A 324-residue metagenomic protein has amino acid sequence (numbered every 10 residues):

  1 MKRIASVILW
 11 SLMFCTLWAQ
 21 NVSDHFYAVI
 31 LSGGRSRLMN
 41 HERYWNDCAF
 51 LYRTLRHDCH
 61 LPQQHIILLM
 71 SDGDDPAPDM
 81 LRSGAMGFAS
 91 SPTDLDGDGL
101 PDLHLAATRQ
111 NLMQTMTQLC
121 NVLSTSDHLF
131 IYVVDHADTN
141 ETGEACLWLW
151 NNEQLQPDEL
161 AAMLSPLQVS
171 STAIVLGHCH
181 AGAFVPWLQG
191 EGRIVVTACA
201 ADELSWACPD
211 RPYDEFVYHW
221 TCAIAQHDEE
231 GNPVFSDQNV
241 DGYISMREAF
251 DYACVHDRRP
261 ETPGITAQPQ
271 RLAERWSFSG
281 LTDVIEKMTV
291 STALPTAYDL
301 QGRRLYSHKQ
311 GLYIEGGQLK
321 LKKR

Functional and structural regions predicted by a protein language model:
V7-T16: Bacterial N-terminal signal peptides
T16-D127, S279: Boundary/activation segment at the start of structured domains
G33-E42, G97-A106, A145-N151, W206-D210 (+1 more regions): Second-shell loop/turn segments in exported
G34-L38, D72-P76, D135-E141, E153-Q154 (+3 more regions): Solvent-exposed loop/turn segments at secondary-structure junctions within structured extracellular/periplasmic domains
M86, S90-A107, V122-S124, V134-L167: A short, glycine/acidic-enriched catalytic loop
T172-T266: Active-site-proximal C-terminal subdomain of hydrolase catalytic domains
L281-Q301: Residue-level detector of functionally pivotal "anchor" positions at catalytic/ligand-binding pockets or at interdomain
L312-R324: C-terminal tail/sorting-segment detector
